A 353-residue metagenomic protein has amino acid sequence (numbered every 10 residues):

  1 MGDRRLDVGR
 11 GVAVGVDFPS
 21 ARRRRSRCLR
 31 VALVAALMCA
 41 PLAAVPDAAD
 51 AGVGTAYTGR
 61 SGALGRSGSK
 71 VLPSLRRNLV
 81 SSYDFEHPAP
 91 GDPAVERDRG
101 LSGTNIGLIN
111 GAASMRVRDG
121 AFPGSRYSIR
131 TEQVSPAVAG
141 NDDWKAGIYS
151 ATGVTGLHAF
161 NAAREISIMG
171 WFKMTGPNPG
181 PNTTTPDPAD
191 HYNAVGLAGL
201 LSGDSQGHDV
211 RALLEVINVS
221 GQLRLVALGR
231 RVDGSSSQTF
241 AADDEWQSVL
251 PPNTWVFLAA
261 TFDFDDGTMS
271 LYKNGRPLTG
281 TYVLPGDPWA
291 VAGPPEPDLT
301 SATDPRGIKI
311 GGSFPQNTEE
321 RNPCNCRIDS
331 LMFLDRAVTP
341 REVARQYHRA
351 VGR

Functional and structural regions predicted by a protein language model:
G2-G52: Secretory targeting and sorting signals
R30-A32, P41, A49-W144, Y282 (+3 more regions): Extracytoplasmic low-complexity segments
R77-V80, A89-D92, A137-L228, T268 (+2 more regions): Extracellular glycan-recognition modules
T155-H158, E245-V249, P297: Beta-strand-rich interaction surfaces with strong enrichment in secreted/lumenal proteins
V226-F257: Short, aromatic/His-centered strand-loop micro-motif at the edge of beta-sheets
T254-S270: Localized edge beta-strand/strand-to-loop motifs within extracellular or lumenal beta-rich domains
Y282-R327: Flexible glycan-contacting loops in extracellular carbohydrate-active proteins
